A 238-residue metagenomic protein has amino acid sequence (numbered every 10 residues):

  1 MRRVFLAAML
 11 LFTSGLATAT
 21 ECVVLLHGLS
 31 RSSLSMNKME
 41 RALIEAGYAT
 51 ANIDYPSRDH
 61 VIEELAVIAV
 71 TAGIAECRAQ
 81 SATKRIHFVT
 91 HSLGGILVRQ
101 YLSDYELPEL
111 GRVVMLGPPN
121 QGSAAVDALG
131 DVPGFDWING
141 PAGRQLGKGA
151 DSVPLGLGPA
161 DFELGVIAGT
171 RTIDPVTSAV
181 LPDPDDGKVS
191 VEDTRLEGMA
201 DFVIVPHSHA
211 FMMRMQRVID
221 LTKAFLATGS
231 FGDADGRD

Functional and structural regions predicted by a protein language model:
M1-R3: Positively charged n-region of N-terminal signal peptides that target proteins for export
F5-M9: Sec-dependent signal peptide hydrophobic core
T13-S14: N-terminal signal peptide c-region/cleavage motif recognized by signal peptidases
A17-A19: Boundary at the C-terminal end of the N-terminal hydrophobic targeting segment
E21-L34, K38, I44-R58, I62-D161: Serine-dependent carboxylesterase/thioesterase catalytic core of lipase-like alpha/beta-hydrolase/SGNH enzymes
S103-D238: Helical cap/lid subdomain of alpha/beta-hydrolase-fold lipid enzymes that gates access to the catalytic pocket
